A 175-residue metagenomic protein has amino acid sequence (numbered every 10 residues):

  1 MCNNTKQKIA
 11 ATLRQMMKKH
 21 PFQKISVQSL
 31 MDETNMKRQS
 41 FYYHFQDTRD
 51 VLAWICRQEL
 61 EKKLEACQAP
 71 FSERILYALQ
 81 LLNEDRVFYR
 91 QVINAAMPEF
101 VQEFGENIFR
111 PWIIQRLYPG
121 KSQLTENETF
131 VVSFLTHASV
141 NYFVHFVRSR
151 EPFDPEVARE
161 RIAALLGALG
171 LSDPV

Functional and structural regions predicted by a protein language model:
N3-A10, R14, K18, Q23-V27 (+3 more regions): An amphipathic alpha-helix adjacent to DNA-recognition modules
T5, I55, E59, F71 (+4 more regions): Hydrophobic/aromatic residues within well-ordered alpha-helical segments
I25-S26, R90-V92, V101, P155: Short, hydrophobic secondary-structure boundary micro-motifs
S40, F88: Residues in the helix-turn-helix
S72-V87, S133, H137, E156: Amphipathic alpha-helical segments that line or abut small-molecule/effector binding pockets and mediate allosteric
Y89-V92, G120, F146, R150 (+1 more regions): Secondary-structure edge/capping motif, primarily at the C-terminal ends of alpha-helices and the immediately following
P98-S122, E126-N141: Amphipathic alpha-helical packing segments from all-alpha helical-bundle domains
E126-S149, F153-L169: Hydrophobic alpha-helical segments that form the core of small-molecule binding pockets and/or dimer interfaces
